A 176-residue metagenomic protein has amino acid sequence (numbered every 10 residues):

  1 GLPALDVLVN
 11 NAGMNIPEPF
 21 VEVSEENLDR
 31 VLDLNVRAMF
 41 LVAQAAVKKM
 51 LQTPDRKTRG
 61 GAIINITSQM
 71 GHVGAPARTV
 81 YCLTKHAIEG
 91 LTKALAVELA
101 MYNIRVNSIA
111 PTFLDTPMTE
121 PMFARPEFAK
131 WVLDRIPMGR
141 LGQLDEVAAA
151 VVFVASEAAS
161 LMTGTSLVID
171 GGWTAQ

Functional and structural regions predicted by a protein language model:
G1-L2, E18, A45-G60: A short helix-coil junction within the Rossmann-fold of NAD(P)-dependent oxidoreductases
P19-F20, N27-L32, V132: Substrate-binding pocket helix/loop in short-chain dehydrogenase/reductase
A43, T84, T92: Active-site helix of classical SDR
S68: Residue(s) in the substrate-gating loop at a strand-loop-helix junction that position the organic substrate next
V73, V151-V152, T163-Q176: Short C-terminal tail/terminal secondary-structure segment of NAD(P)H-dependent dehydrogenase/reductase domains
A100, R105, M162-G164: Short, small/polar-rich loop/turn modules that mediate ligand/substrate recognition or access, typified
I136-V147: A conserved structural motif in NAD(P)-dependent oxidoreductases
